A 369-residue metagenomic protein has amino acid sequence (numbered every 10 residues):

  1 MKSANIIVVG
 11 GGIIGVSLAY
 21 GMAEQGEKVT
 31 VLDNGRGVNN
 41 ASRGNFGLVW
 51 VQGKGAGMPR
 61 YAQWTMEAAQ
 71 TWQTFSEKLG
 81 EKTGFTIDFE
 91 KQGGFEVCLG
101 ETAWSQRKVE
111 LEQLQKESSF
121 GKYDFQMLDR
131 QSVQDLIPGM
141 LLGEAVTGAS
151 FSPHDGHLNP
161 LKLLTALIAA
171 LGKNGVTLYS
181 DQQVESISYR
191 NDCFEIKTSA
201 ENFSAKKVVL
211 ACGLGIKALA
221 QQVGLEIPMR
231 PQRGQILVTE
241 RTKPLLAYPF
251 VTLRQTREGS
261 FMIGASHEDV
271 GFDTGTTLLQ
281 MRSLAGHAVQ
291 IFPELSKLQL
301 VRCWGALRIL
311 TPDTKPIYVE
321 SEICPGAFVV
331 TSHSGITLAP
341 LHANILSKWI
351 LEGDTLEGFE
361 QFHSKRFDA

Functional and structural regions predicted by a protein language model:
A4-T30: N-terminal Rossmann-like FAD-binding beta1-loop-alpha1 element of flavoenzymes
I14, G37, G215: Conserved Rossmann-like nucleotide-cofactor binding loop
Y20-Q25, N34, N45-V49, G84-E90 (+3 more regions): Active-site substrate-recognition segment that forms the wall of the catalytic cavity or substrate channel
G47-L136, H287-V289: Dinucleotide-binding Rossmann-like beta1-alpha1 core, especially the glycine-rich loop that anchors the ADP
F85-C98, G121-N174, S266-V270, P325-S332: Helix-loop-beta segment of a Rossmann-like dinucleotide-binding subdomain
S150-S199, F203-K206: Helical element adjacent to the flavin cofactor pocket in flavoenzyme catalytic cores
E294, L298-A369: C-terminal catalytic lobe of FAD-dependent flavoproteins
